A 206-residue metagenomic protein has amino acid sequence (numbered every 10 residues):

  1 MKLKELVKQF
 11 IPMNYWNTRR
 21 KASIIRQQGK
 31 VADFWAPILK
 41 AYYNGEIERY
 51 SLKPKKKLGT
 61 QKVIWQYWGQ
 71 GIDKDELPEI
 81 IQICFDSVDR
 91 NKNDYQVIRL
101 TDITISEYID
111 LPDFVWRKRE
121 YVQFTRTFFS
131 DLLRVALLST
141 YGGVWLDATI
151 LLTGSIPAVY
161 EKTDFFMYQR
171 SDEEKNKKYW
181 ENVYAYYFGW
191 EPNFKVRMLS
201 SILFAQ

Functional and structural regions predicted by a protein language model:
K2, F10-D113: N-terminal anchoring/stem segment of glycosyltransferases
A32, I81-F85, D131, V196 (+1 more regions): A structural signal for well-ordered alpha-helical scaffolds and beta->alpha junctions
K55-K56, D89, I156-V159, E191-K195: A general structural signal for short secondary-structure junctions and capping/turn motifs
Q61, L132, M198-S200: Extracellular structured ligand-interaction cores
I72, E76, I80, Y121-S130 (+1 more regions): Conserved aromatic-histidine-acidic binding/catalytic patches
Q96-L132, A136: Active-site-proximal specificity loops/subdomain of glycosyltransferases
R126-K177: GT-A fold catalytic core of metal-dependent nucleotide-sugar glycosyltransferases, centered on the diacidic
E161-Q206: Conserved catalytic core of nucleotide-sugar-dependent glycosyltransferases
